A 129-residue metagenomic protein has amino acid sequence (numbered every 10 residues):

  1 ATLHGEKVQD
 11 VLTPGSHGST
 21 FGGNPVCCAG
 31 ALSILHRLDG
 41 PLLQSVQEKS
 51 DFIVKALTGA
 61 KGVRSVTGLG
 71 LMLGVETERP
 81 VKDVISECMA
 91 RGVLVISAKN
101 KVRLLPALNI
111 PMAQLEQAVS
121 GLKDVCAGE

Functional and structural regions predicted by a protein language model:
A1-E129: Conserved N-terminal phosphate-binding loop of PLP-dependent enzymes in the Aspartate aminotransferase
